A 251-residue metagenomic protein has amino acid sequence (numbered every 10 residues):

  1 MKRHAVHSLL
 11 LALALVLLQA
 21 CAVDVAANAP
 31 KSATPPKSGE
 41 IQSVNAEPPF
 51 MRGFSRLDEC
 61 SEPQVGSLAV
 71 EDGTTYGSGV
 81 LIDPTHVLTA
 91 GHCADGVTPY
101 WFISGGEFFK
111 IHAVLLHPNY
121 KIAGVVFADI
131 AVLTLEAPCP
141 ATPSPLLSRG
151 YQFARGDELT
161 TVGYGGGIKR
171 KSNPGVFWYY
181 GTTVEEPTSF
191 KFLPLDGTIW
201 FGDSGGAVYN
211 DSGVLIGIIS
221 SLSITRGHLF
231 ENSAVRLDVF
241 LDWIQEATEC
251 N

Functional and structural regions predicted by a protein language model:
M1-L10: Bacterial N-terminal signal peptides that target proteins for export
L10-Q19: Bacterial N-terminal signal peptides
C21-L88, V97-S104, H112-L115, V176-G181 (+3 more regions): Protease-domain processing segments flanking chymotrypsin-fold serine proteases, especially trypsin-like
L57-S61, G73, L81-I82, G106-F108 (+4 more regions): Extracellular/periplasmic catalytic domains that process cell-envelope and extracellular macromolecules
G66, G79, T85, T89 (+8 more regions): Terminal peptide-recognition signature
G73-Y76, W200-S204: Short, small/polar residue-rich loop motifs at catalytic or cofactor-binding pockets
A90-D95, W200-G202, G217-T225: Short beta->alpha transition motifs characteristic of CBS
V126-I199, D203, I224-A247: Chymotrypsin/trypsin-fold serine protease catalytic domain
